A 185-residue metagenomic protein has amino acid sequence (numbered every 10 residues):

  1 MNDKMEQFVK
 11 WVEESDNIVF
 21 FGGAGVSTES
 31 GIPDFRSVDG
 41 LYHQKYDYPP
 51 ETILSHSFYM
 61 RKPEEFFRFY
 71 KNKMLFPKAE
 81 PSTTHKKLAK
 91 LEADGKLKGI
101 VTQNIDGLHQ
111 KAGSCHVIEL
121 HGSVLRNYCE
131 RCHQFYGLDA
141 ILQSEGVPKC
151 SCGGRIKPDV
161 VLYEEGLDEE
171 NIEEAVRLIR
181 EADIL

Functional and structural regions predicted by a protein language model:
M1-L185: Conserved catalytic core of sirtuin-type NAD+-dependent deacylases
